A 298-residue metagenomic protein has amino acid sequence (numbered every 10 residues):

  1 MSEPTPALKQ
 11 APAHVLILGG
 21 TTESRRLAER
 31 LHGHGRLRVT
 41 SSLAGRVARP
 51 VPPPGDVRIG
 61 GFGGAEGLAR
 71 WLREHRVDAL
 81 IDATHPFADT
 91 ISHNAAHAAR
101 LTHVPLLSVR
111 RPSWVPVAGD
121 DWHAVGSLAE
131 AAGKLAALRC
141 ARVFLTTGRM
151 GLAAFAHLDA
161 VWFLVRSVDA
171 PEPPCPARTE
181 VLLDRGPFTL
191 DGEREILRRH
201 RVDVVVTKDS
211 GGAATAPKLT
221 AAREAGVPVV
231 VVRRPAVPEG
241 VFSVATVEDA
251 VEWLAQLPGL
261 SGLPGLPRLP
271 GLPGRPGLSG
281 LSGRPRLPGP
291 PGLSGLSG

Functional and structural regions predicted by a protein language model:
V15-G45, L296: N-terminal basic/disordered segments at the start of proteins
T40-G63, V117-D120, P174-T179: N-terminal beta-loop-helix "entrance" segment that forms/cooperates in small-molecule cofactor or anionic ligand
S41-R49, V109-V115, R149-L152, R166-P173 (+1 more regions): Short, polar loop motifs at secondary-structure junctions
G55-L72, L183-G192: Glycine-rich, highly charged phosphate/nucleotide-binding loops
L68-A129: Glycine/small-residue-rich loop that forms an oxyanion/phosphate-binding "nest" at active or ligand-binding sites
A129-L164, V206: Internal active-site segments that recognize and position negatively charged phosphoryl groups and nucleotide moieties
F155-P187: Histidine/lysine/aspartate-rich catalytic loop segments that bind and position anionic ligands
L260-S297: Long, intrinsically disordered low-complexity tandem-repeat segments
